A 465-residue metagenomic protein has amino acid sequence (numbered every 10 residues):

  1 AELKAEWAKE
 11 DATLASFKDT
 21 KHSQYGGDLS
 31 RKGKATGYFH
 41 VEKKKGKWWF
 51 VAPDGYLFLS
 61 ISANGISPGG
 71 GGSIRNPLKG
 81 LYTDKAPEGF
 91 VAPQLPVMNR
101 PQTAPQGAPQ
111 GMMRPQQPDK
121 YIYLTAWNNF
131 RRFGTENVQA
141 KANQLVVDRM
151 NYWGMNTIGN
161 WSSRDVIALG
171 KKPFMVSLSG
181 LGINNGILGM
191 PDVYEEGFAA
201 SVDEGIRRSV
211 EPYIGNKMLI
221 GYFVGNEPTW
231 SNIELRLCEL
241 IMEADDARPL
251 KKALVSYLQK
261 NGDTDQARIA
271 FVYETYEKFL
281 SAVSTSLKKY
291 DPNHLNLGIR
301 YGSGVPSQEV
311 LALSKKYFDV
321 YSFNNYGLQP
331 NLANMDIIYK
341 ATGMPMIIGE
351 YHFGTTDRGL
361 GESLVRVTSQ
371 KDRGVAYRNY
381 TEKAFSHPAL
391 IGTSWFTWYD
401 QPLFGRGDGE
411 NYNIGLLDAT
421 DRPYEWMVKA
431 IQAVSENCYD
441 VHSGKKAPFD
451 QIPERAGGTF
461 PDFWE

Functional and structural regions predicted by a protein language model:
E2-L169, I187-M218, G262, Q266-E274 (+1 more regions): Active-site-adjacent substrate/metal-binding segments within catalytic domains of carbohydrate-active enzymes
G55, M150, I158, Y222 (+4 more regions): Conserved, mostly hydrophobic/aromatic
I66-L81, L169-N184, K217, V224-K260 (+1 more regions): Aromatic- and acidic-residue-enriched segments that line the glycan-binding/catalytic groove of carbohydrate-active
Y121-N129, N185-D192, D265-A267, G302-S303 (+3 more regions): Active-site clefts of carbohydrate-active enzymes
W161-V166, G180, F223-T229, R300-G304 (+2 more regions): Short, solvent-exposed turn/loop segments enriched in Gly/Ser/Thr/Pro and often Arg
N216-G221, G225-N226, Y351, V365-D418 (+1 more regions): Substrate-binding cleft of secreted/luminal carbohydrate-active enzymes
C238-K252, F396-E465: Aromatic-rich peripheral "rim/lid" segments of glycoside hydrolase catalytic domains that contact and position glycan
A270, E274-T285, K289-S363, E382: Glycoside hydrolase catalytic-domain groove-lining segments
